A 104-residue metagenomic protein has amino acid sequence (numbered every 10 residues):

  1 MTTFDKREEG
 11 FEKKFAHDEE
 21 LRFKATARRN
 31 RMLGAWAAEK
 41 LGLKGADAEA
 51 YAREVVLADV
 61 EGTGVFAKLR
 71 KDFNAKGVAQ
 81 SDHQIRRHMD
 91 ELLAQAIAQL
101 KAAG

Functional and structural regions predicted by a protein language model:
M1-G104: A charge-rich, low-complexity, intrinsically flexible signal that marks solvent-exposed coils, linkers, repeats
